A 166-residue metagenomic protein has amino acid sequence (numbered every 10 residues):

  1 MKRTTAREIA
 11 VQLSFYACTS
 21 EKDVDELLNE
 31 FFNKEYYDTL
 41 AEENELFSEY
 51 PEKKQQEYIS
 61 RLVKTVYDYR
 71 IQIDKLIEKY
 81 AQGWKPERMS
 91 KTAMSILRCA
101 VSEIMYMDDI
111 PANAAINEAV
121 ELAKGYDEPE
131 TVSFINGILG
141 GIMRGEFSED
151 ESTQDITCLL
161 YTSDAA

Functional and structural regions predicted by a protein language model:
M1-E35: Long, amphipathic alpha-helical "stalk/connector" segments that mediate intersubunit docking and mechanical coupling
K2, A6, Q55, A93 (+2 more regions): Hydrophobic (often cysteine-bearing) scaffold residues that line and stabilize catalytic clefts of nucleotide/cofactor
R7, T39-Y106: Conserved AdoMet
Y106-D109, N113-I116: Alpha-helical promoter-recognition and RNA polymerase-docking modules of transcription initiation factors, dominated by
V120, E130-R144: Preference for long, well-ordered alpha-helical segments
G125-P129: Short solvent-exposed coil/turn linkers within tandem alpha-helical repeat scaffolds
S148-L160: Short, charged, intrinsically disordered terminal tails
Y161-A166: Conserved small/polar residues in nucleotide/adenosyl-binding loops
